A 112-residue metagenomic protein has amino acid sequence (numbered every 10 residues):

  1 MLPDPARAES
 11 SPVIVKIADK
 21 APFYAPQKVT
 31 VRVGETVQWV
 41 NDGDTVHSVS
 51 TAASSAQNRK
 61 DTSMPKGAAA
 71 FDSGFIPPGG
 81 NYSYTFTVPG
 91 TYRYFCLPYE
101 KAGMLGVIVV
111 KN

Functional and structural regions predicted by a protein language model:
M1-N112: Extracytoplasmic copper-binding redox domains, predominantly the cupredoxin/blue-copper superfamily
